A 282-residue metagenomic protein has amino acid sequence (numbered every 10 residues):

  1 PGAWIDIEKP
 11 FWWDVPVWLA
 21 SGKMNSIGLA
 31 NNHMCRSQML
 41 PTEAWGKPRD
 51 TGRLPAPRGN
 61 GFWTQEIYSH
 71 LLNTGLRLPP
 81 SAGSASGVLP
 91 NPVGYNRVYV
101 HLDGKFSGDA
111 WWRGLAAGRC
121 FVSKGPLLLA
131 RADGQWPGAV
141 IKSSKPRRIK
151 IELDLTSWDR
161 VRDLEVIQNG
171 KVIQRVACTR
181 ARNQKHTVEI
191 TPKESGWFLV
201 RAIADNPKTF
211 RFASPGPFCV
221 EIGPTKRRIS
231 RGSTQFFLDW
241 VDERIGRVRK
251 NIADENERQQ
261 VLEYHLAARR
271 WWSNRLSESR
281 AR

Functional and structural regions predicted by a protein language model:
P1-L76: Catalytic cores of extracellular degradative/oxidative enzymes
G2-A3, W13-P16, S69-R282: C-terminal functional module detector
